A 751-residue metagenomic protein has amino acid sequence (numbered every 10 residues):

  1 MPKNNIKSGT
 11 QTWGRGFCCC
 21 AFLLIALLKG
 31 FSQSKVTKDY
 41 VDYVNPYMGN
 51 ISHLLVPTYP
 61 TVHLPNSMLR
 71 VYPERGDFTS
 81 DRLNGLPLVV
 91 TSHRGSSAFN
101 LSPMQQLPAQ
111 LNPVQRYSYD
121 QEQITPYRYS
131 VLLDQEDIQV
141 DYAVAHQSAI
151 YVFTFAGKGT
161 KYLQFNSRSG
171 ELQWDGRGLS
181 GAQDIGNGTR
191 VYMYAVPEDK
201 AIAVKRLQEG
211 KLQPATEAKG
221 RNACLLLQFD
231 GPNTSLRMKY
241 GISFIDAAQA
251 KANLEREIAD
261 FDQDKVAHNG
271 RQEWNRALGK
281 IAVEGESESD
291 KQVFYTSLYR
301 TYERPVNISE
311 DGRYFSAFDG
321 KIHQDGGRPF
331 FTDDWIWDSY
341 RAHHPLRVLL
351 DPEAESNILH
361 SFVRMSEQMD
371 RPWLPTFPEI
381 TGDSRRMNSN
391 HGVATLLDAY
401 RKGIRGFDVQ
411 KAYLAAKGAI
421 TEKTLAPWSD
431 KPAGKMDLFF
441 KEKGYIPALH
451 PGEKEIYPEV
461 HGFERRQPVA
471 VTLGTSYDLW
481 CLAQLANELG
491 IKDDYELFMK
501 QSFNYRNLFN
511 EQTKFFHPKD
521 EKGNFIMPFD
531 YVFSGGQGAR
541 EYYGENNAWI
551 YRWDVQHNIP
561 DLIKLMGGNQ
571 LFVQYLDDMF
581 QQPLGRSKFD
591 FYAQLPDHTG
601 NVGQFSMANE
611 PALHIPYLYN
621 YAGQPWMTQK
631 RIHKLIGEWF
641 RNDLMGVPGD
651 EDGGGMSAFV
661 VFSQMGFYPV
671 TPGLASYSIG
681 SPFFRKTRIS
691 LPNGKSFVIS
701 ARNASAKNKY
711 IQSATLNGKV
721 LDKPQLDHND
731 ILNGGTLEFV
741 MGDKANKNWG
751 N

Functional and structural regions predicted by a protein language model:
M1-K35: Bacterial Sec-dependent N-terminal signal peptides
Q33-H344, V348-A394, Y400-L473, C481-N507 (+10 more regions): Accessory carbohydrate-recognition regions in carbohydrate-active enzymes
D478: ATP-dependent phospho-/nucleotidyl transfer catalytic cores
A701: Conserved catalytic core of nucleotide polymerization and phosphodiester-bond processing enzymes
